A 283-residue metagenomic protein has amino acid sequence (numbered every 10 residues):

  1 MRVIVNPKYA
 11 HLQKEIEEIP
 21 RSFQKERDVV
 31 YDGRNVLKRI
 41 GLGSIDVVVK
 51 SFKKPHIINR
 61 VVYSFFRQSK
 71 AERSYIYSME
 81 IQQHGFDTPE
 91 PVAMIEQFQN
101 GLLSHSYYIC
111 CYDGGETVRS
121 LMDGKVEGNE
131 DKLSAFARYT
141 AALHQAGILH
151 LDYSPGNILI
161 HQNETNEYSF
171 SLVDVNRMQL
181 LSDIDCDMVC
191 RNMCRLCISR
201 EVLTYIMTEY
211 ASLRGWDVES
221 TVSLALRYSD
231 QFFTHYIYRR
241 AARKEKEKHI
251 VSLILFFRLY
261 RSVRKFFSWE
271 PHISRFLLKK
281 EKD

Functional and structural regions predicted by a protein language model:
E17-T117, R138-A146, R258-D283: Conserved ATP-binding subdomain of kinase catalytic cores across diverse folds
S44-D46, E167-F170: Short, mixed charged/polar active-site loops that provide acid/base catalysis or chelate metal/phosphate cofactors
V118-E127: AlphaC helix of the protein kinase catalytic domain
D131-Y139: Conserved alphaE helix
L149: Conserved catalytic-core element of eukaryotic-like protein kinases
Y153-I160: Hydrophobic residue at the +6 position relative to the catalytic HRD Asp in the kinase catalytic loop
I160-E167: Activation-loop N-terminal segment of eukaryotic-like protein kinases
Y168-R261: C-lobe/activation-segment region of protein kinase-like
